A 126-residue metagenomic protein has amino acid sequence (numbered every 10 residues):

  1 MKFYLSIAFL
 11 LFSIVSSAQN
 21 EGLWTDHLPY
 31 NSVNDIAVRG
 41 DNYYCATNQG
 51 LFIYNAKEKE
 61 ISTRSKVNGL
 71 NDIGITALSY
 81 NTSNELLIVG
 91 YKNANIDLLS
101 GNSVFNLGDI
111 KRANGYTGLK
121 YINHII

Functional and structural regions predicted by a protein language model:
K2-Y4, A18-I126: Carboxylate-rich, polar loop motifs that coordinate divalent cations or form catalytic acidic clusters
F3-V15: Sec-dependent N-terminal signal peptides
